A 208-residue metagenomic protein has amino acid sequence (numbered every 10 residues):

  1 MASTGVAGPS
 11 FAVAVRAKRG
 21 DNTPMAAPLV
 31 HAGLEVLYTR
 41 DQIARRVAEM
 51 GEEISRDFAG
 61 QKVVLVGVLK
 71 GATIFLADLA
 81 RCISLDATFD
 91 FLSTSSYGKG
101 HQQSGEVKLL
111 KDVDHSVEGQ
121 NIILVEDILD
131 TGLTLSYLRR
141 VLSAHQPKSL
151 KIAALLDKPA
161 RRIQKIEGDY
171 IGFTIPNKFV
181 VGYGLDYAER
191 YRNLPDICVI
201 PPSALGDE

Functional and structural regions predicted by a protein language model:
M1-E208: PRPP-associated nucleotide enzymes
